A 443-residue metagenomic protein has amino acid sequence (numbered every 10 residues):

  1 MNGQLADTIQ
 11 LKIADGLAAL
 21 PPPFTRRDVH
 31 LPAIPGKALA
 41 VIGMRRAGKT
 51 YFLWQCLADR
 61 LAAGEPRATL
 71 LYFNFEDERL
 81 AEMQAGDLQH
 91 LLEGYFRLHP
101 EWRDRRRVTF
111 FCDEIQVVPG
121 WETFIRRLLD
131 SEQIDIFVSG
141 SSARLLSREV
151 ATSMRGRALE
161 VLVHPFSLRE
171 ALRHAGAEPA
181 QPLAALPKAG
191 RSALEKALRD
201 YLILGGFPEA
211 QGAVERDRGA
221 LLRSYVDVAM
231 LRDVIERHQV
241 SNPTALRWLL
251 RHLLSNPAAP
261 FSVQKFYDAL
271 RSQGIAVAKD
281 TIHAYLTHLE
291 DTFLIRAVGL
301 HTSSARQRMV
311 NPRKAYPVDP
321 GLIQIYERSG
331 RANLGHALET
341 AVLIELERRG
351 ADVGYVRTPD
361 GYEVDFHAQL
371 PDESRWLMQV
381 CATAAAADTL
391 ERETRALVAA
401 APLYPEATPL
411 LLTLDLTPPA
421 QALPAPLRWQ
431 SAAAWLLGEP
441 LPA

Functional and structural regions predicted by a protein language model:
M1-H30: N-terminal pre-Walker A segment at the start of P-loop NTPase domains
N2-A6, I13-A14, E149-P260: Interdomain motor-coupling "hinge/lid" segment immediately C-terminal to the ATP-binding subdomain of NTP-driven enzymes
G3, T69, E215-S374: Accessory nucleic acid-recognition modules appended to NTPase machines
V41: Hydrophobic anchor at the beta1->P-loop junction of P-loop NTPases
K49: Conserved lysine of the Walker
F52: Hydrophobic positions on the alpha1 helix immediately C-terminal to the Walker A/P-loop
F73-R105: Short glycine-rich substrate-engagement loop in P-loop NTPases that contacts/grips substrate
L414-A443: Domain-level recognition of nuclease-like catalytic cores that cleave nucleotide substrates
